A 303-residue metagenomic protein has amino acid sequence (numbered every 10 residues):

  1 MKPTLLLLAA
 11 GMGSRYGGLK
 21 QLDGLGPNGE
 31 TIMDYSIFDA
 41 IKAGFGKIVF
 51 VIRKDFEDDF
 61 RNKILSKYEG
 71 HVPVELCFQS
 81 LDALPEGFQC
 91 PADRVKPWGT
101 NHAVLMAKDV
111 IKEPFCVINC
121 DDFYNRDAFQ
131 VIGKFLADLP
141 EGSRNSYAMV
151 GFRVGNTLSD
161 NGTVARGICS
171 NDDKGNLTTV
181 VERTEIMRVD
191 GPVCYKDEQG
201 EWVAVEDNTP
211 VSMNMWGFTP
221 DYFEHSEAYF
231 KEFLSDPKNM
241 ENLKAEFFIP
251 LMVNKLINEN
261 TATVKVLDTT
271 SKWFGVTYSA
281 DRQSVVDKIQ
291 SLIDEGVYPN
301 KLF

Functional and structural regions predicted by a protein language model:
M1-L19, D23: N-terminal nucleotide-binding beta1-loop-alpha1 segment
M1-L7, P27-V117, Y124-N125, F129 (+1 more regions): Conserved N-terminal catalytic core of the sugar/cofactor nucleotidyltransferase
M12, D121-D122, V154: Active-site metal-binding loops of divalent metal-dependent hydrolases
L22, C169-N171, V266: A structural signal for short hydrophobic beta-strand segments in well-ordered beta-sheet cores
R126-M215: Conserved core of the sugar-phosphate nucleotidyltransferase
M215-E227: Conserved nucleotide-sugar donor-binding and metal-coordinating catalytic region shared by glycosyltransferases
E227-A262: A C-terminal functional module that forms or caps the active site or interfaces directly with catalytic machinery
